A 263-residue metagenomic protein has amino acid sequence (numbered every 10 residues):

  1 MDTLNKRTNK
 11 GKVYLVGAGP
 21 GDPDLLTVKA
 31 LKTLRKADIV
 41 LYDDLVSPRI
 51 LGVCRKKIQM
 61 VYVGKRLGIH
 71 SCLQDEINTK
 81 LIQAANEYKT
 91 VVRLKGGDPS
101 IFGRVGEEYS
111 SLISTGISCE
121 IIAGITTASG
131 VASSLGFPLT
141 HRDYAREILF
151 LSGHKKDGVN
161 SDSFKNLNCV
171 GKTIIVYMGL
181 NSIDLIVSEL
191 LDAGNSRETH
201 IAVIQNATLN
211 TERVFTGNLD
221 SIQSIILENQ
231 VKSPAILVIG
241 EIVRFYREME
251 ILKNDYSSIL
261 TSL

Functional and structural regions predicted by a protein language model:
M1-A18, P23, V28-I122, S221-Q223 (+1 more regions): Class I S-adenosyl-L-methionine
D2, K10-V13, E87-V91, E147 (+1 more regions): A contiguous loop/helix-start segment that scaffolds small-molecule binding in enzyme catalytic cores
T3, D98-V170, R213-T216: Class I SAM-dependent methyltransferase SAM-binding "motif I" and its flanking Rossmann-like core
Y42, K95, A123, S152 (+2 more regions): Short beta-strand/turn micro-motifs composed of small residues that flank or help shape donor/cofactor-binding pockets
S47-P48, A128, I183: Alpha-helix N-cap/helix-start and coil->helix boundary motif
I50-L51, L112, V131, I186 (+1 more regions): Hydrophobic packing residues within well-ordered alpha-helices of enzyme cores
I58-K65, G116-E120, L139-R146, G194-V203: Short hydrophobic/aromatic-enriched beta-strand-loop microsegments
